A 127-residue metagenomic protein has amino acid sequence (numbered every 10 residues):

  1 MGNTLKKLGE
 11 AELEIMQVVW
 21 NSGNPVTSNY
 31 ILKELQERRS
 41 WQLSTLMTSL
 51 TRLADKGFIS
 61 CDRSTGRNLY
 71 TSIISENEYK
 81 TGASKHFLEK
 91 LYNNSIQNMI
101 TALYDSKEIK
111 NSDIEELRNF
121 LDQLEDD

Functional and structural regions predicted by a protein language model:
M1-V18, S22, D127: Short alpha-helical segments that sit at the start of domains
K7-A11, S64-A83: Short, cationic-aromatic polyanion-contact patches
P25-E34: Short acidic, hydrophobic short linear motifs in intrinsically disordered regions
K33-W41: Short helix-coil junctions and helix-kink-helix linkers
M47-T51: Short, hydrophobic-biased segments on the C-terminal half of alpha helices that form "recognition helices"
G57: Glycine-centered, phosphate/nucleic-acid-interacting loop/turn motifs that mediate DNA/RNA or nucleotide
A83-Q123: Amphipathic alpha-helical dimerization/coiled-coil segments that flank or bridge DNA-binding/regulatory modules
